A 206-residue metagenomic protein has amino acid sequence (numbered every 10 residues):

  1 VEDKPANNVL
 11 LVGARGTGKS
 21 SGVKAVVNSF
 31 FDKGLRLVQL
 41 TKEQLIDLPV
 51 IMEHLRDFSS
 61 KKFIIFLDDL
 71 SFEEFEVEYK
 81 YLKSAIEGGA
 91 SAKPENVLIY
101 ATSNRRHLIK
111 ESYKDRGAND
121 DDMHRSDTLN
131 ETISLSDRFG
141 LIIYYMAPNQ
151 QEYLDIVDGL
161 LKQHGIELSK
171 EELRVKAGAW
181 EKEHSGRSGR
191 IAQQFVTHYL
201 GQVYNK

Functional and structural regions predicted by a protein language model:
V1-D3: Pre-Walker A adenine-sensing motif
P5-K24: Walker A/P-loop nucleotide-binding motif
N7, L35-R36, S60-I64, K93-Y100: Loop/turn-to-beta-strand initiation segments
K19, L48, E74, H107-S112 (+1 more regions): Switch/connector loops and helix/strand junctions flanking conserved nucleotide-binding motifs in nucleotide-processing
S29-F63, L70-F75: AAA+/P-loop NTPase substrate/partner-engagement loops
D57, E74-D121: Conserved catalytic/switch belt of AAA+ P-loop NTPases
D120-I133, G140-L154: Conserved AAA+ ATPase "SRH/arginine-finger" region at the nucleotide-binding site
M146-K206: C-terminal alpha-helical "lid" subdomain
